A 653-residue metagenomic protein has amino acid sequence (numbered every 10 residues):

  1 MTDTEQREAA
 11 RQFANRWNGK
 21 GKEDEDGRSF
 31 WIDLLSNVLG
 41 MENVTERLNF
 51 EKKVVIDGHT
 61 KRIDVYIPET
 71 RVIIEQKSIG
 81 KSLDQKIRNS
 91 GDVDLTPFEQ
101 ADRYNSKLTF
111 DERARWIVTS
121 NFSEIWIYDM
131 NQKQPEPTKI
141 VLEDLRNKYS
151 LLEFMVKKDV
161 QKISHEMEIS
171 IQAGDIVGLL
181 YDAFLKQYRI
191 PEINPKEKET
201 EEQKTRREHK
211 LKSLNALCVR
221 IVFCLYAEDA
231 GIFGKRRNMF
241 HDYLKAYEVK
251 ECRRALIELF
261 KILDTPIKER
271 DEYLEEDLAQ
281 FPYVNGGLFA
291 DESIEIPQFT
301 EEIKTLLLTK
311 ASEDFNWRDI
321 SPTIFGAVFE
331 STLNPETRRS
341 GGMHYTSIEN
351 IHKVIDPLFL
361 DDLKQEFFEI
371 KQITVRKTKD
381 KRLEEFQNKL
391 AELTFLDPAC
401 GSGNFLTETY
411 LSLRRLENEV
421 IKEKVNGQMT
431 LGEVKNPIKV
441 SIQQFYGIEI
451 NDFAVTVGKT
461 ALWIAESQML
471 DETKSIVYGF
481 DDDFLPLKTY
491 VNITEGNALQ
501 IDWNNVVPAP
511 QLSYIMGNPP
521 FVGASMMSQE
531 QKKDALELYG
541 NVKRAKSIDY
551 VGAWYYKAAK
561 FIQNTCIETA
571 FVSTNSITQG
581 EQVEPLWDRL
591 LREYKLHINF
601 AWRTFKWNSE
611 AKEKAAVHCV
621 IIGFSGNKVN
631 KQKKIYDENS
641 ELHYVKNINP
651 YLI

Functional and structural regions predicted by a protein language model:
M1-G21, I56-I63, T70-V72, Q76-A227 (+3 more regions): Short, basic/polar, glycine-containing "phosphate-handling" surface segments that engage DNA
T2-A10, I73, G174-E199, S321-T337 (+4 more regions): Active-site-adjacent bridging/hinge elements
R11-K20, D84-R88, Q161-E166, Q187-E208 (+7 more regions): Glycine- and acidic
A14-N49: Acidic-basic catalytic patches of nuclease active cores, encompassing PD-(D/E)XK and other metal-cofactor nuclease
W31-S36, T96-I117, A461, V551-I562: Metal-dependent nuclease catalytic cores in nucleic-acid-processing enzymes, especially RNase H-like/related
V54-K61, T119, E124-Q172, L185 (+10 more regions): Signature of N6-adenine DNA methyltransferases within the class I
A114, I125, K235-D242, T346-I501 (+3 more regions): Conserved S-adenosyl-L-methionine
L225-Y226, A230-D277, E392, L396 (+2 more regions): Extended, well-ordered alpha-helical scaffold/bundle regions in very large, multi-domain proteins
